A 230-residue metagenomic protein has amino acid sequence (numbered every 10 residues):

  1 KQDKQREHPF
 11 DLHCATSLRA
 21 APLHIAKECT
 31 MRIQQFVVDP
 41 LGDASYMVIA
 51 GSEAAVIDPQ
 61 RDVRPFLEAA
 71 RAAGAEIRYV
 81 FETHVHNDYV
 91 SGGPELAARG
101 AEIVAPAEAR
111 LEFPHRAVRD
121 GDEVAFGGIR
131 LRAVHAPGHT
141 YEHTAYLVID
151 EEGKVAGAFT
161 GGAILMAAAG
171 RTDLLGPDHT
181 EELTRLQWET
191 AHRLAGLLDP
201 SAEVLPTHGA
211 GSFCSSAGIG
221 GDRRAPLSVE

Functional and structural regions predicted by a protein language model:
K1-R6: Short, charge-rich patches within N-terminal targeting peptides
L12, T16-T30: Short, Lys/Arg-enriched N-terminal segments with co-localized hydrophobic residues within the first ~10-30 amino acids
M31-E76, Y146-G161, A167: Conserved beta-strand hairpin/beta-sheet module of binuclear metal-dependent hydrolase folds, prominently
I57, R78-H86, V104-E108, H135-G138 (+3 more regions): Active-site neighborhood of phospho(di)ester-bond hydrolases with catalytic His/Asp-centered motifs
V63-R64, V85-V90, R110-F113, Y141-E142 (+2 more regions): Active-site environment of divalent metal-dependent phosphoester hydrolases
V63-V104: Active-site metal-binding motif and surrounding structural segment of the metallo-beta-lactamase
A156-G157, R185-E230: Divalent-metal (often Zn2+) His-rich catalytic cores of metallo-beta-lactamase-fold enzymes
G161-E181, S215-E230: Active-site gating loops and adjacent loop-to-helix segments of metal-dependent hydrolytic enzymes
